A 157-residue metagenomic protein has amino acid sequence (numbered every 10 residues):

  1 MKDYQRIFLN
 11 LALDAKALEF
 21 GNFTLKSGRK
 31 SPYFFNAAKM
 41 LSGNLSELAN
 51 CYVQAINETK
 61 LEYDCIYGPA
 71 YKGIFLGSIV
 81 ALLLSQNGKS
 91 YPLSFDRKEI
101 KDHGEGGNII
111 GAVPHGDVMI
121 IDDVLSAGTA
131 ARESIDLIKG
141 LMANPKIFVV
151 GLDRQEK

Functional and structural regions predicted by a protein language model:
M1-I121, L125-K157: PRPP-associated nucleotide enzymes
